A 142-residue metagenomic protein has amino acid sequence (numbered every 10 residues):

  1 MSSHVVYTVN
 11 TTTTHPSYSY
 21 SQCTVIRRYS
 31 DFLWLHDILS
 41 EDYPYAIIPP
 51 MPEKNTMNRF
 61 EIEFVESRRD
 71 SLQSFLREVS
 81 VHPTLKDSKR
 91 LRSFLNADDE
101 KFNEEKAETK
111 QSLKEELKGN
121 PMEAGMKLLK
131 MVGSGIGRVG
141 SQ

Functional and structural regions predicted by a protein language model:
M1-I62, E66-Q73, V79-S80: Extended low-complexity, intrinsically disordered regulatory tracts
S30, P52, K86, L95-N96: Generic, ordered loop/turn and secondary-structure boundary motif
S80-P83, K89-Q142: Amphipathic alpha-helical scaffold segments
